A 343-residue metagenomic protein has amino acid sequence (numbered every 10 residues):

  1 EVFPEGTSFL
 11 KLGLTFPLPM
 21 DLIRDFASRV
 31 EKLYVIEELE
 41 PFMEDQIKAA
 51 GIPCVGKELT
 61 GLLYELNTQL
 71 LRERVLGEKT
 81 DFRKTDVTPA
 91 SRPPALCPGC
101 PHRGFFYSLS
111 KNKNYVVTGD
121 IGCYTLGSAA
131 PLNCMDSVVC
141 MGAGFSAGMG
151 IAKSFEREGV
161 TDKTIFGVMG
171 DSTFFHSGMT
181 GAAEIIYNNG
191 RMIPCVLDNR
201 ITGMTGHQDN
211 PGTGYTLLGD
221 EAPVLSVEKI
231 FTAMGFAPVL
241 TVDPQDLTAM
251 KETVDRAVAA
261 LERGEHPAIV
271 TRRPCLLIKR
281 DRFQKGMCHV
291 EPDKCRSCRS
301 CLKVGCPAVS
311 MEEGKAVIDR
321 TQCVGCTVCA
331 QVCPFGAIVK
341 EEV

Functional and structural regions predicted by a protein language model:
G6-F82, G286, K340-V343: Terminal amphipathic helices with adjacent charged low-complexity linkers/tails
F9-K11, V35-E37, C54-K57, F82-R83 (+6 more regions): General beta-strand structural signal in soluble alpha/beta enzymes
F16-P19, P41-E44, L63, G104-F105 (+7 more regions): Flexible loop/turn segments at secondary-structure boundaries
T80-P94, P274-L276, D281-R282, V290: Long, charged amphipathic helices and adjacent flexible linkers at domain junctions
K84-G148, S154: Active-site diphosphate/adenylate-binding microenvironment
S128-V270, L276, R280-D281: Thiamine diphosphate
A259-S310: Glycine/aspartate-rich loop-and-adjacent alpha/beta segment that forms the canonical ThDP
R296-V317, V328-V343: Iron-sulfur cluster-binding cysteine motifs and their immediate structural context in ferredoxin-like electron-transfer
